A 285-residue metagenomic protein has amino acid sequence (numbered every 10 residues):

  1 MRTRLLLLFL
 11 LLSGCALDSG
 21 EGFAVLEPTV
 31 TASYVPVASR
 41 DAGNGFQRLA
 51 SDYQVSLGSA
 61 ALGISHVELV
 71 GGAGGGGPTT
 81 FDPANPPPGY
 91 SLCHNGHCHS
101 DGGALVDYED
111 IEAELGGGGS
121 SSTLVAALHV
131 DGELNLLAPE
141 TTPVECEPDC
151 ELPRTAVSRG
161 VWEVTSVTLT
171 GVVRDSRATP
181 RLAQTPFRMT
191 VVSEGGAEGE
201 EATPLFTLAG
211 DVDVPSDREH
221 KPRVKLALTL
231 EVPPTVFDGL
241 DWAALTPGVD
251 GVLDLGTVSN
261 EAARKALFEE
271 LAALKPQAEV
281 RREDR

Functional and structural regions predicted by a protein language model:
R2-L8: Sec-dependent signal peptide recognition, specifically the positively charged N-region followed immediately by
L12-G14: C-terminal motif of bacterial Sec signal peptides marking the signal peptidase cleavage site
A16-R285: A short, solvent-exposed, low-complexity linear motif enriched for acidic/polar residues with Pro/Gly/Ser/Thr
